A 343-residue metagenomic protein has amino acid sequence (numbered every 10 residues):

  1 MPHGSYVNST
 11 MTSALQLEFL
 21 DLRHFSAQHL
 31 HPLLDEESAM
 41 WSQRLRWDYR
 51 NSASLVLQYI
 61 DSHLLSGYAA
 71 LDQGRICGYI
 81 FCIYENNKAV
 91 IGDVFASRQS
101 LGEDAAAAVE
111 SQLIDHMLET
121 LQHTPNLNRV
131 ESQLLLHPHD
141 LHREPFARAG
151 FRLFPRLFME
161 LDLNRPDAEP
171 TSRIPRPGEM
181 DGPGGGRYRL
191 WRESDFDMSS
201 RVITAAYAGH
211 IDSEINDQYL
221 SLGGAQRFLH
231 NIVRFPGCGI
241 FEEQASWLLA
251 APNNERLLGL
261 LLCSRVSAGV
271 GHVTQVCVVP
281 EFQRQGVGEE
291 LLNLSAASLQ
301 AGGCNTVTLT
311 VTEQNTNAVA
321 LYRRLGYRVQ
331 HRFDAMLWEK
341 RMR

Functional and structural regions predicted by a protein language model:
M1-T12, N87, Q99-G186, W191-R192 (+1 more regions): Acyl-donor-binding surface of acyltransferase catalytic domains
T10-L34, R187-D217: A short beta-loop-alpha structural element at the N-terminal edge of CoA-dependent acyl/N-acetyltransferase catalytic
S42-G67, D217-P252: Active-site rim helix/loop that mediates acceptor-substrate recognition in acyltransferases
A53-L121, L261-V270: Conserved donor-binding loop and adjoining core beta-sheet/short helix segment in diverse acyl/aminoacyl transferases
G74-G78, E243, N254-G259, N317: Glycine-rich acetyl-CoA-binding "A-motif" of GNAT/NAT acetyltransferases
E103-E119, V278-P280, R284-A301, A320-R324: Conserved acetyl-CoA-binding loop-helix of GNAT-fold acetyltransferases
V130-L134, V273, V307-V311: Conserved hydrophobic beta-strand within the GNAT/NAT acetyltransferase core sheet that lines the active-site cleft
L136-P155, Q285, E289, E313-H331: Conserved active-site alpha-helix within GNAT-family acetyltransferase domains
